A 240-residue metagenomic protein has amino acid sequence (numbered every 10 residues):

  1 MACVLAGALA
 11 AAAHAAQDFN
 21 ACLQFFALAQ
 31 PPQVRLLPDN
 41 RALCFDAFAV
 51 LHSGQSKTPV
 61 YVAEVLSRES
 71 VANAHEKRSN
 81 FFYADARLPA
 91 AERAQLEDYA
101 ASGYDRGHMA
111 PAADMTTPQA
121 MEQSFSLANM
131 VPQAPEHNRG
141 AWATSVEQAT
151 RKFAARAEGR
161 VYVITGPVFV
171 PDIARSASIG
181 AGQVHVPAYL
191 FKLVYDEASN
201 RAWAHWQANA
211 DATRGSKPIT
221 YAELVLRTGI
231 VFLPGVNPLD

Functional and structural regions predicted by a protein language model:
M1-A10: Bacterial N-terminal signal peptides
A6, F25-F26, H137: General secretory precursor processing signal
H14-T58: N-terminal module-boundary/linker segments of secreted carbohydrate-active enzymes
A42-R106: Short, His- and charge-rich active-site/binding loops that engage polyanionic ligands
L88-D240: Domain-level detector of nuclease and nuclease-like folds in predominantly extracellular/periplasmic contexts
